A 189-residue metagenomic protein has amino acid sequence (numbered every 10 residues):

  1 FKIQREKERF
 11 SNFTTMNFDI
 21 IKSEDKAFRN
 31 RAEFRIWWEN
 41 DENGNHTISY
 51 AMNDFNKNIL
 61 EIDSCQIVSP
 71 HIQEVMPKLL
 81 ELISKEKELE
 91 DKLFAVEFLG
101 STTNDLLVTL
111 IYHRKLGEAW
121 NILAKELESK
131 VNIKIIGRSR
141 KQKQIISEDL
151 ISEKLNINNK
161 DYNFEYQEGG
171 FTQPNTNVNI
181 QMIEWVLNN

Functional and structural regions predicted by a protein language model:
F1-N189: Accessory RNA-recognition modules of RNA-modification enzymes
